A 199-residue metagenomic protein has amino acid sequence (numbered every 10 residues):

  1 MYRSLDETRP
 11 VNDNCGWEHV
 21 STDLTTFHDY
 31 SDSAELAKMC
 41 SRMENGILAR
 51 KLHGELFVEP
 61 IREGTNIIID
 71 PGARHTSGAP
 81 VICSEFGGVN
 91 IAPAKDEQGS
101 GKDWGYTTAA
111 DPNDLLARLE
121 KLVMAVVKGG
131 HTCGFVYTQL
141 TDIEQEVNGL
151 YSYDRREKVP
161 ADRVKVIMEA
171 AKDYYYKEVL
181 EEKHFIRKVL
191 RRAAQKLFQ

Functional and structural regions predicted by a protein language model:
M1-R156, R163-I167, Y176-K177, H184: Substrate-binding/catalytic cleft of secreted carbohydrate-active enzymes, primarily glycoside hydrolases
A170: Short Fe-S-cluster ligation motifs
L180-Q199: Membrane-proximal basic amphipathic "stem/tether" segments
